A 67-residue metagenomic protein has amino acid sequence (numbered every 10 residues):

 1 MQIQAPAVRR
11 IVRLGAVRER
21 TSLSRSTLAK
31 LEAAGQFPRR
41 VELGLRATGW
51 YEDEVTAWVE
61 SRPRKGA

Functional and structural regions predicted by a protein language model:
M1-A33, D53-R64: Polyanion-binding surface elements
T27, R40-V41: A generic structural-conservation signal
A34-R40: Short, solvent-exposed alpha-helical "recognition" segments
V41-A47: Short Lys/Arg-enriched helix C-cap and helix-to-coil transition segments that create basic nucleic-acid-contact patches
W50: Exposed, tryptophan/tyrosine-rich binding patches on extracellular proteins that engage cell-surface glycans
